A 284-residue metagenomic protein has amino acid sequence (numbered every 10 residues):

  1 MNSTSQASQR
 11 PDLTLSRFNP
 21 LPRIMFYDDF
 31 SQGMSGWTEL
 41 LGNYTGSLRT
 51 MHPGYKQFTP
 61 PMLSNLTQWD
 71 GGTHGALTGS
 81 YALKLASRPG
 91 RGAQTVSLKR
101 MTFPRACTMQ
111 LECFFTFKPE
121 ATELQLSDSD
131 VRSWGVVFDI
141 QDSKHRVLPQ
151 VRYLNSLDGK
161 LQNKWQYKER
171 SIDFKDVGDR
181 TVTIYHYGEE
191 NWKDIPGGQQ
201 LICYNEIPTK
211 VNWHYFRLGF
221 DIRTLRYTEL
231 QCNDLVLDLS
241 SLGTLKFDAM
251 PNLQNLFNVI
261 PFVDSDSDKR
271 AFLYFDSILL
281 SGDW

Functional and structural regions predicted by a protein language model:
M1-Y55: Extracellular carbohydrate-recognition regions
F30, F216, L273-L280: Extracellular beta-strand elements of beta-rich domains used for carbohydrate recognition/degradation or cell-matrix
F30, L111, N212-I222, T228-L230: Short tryptophan-centered beta-strand motifs in secreted/extracellular beta-sheet-rich domains of glycan-recognition
G36-A82: Extracellular glycan-recognition surfaces and repeat-rich motifs
G71-Y187: Secretory/extracellular carbohydrate-interaction modules and structurally similar beta-sandwich "look-alikes"
K99-L111, Y204-N212, Y274: Extracellular/lumenal carbohydrate-interaction signature centered on repeated Trp-anchored short motifs
L230-L237: Short strand-turn-strand beta-turns centered on an Asx-Gly dipeptide
S240-D276: Flexible glycan-contacting loops in extracellular carbohydrate-active proteins
